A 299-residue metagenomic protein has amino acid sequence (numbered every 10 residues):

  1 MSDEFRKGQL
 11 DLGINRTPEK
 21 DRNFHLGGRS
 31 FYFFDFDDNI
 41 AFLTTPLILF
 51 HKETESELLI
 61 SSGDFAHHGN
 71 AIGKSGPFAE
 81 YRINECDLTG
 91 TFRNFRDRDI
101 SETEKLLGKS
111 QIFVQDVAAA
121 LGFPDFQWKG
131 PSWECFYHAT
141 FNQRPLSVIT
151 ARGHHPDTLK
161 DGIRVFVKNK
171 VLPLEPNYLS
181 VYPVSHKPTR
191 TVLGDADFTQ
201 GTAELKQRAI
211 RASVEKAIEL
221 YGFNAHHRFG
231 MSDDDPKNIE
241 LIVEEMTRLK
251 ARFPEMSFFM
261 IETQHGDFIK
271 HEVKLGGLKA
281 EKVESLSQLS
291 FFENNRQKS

Functional and structural regions predicted by a protein language model:
S2, F24-L26, K129-W133, Y137-V148 (+1 more regions): C-terminal cap/substrate-recognition subdomain and adjoining C-terminal extension of metal-dependent phosphatase-like
S2-V192: Alpha-helical substrate-recognition element adjacent to the catalytic core
